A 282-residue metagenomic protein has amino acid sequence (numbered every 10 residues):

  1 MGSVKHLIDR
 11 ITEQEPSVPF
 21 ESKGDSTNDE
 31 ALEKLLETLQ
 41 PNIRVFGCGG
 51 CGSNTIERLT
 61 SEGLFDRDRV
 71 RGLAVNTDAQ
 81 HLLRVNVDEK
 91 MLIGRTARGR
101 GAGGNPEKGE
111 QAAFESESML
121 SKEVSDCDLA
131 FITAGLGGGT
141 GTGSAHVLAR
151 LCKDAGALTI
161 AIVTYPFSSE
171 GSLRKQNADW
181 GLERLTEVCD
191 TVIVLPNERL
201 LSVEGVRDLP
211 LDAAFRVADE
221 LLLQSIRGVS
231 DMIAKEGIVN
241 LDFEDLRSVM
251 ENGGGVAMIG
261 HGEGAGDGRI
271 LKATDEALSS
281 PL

Functional and structural regions predicted by a protein language model:
M1-L282: Tubulin/FtsZ superfamily GTPase core signature
